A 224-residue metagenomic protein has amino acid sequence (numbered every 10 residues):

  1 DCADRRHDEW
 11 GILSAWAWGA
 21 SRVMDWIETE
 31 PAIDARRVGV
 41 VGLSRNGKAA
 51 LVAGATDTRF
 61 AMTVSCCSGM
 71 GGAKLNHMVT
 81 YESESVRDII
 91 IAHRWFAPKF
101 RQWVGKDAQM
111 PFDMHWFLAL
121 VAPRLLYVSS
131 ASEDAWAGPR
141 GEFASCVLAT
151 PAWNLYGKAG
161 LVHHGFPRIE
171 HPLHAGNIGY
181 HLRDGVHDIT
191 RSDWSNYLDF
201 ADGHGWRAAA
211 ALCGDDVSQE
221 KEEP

Functional and structural regions predicted by a protein language model:
D1-A32, G72, N76-H77: Cap/lid segment of the alpha/beta-hydrolase catalytic domain
I12, S44-K48: Active-site loop->helix "elbow" adjoining a glycine-rich segment at hydrolase catalytic centers
A20, G47-T58, T63: Short glycine-enriched nucleophile-adjacent loop and the immediately C-terminal alpha-helix near the catalytic center
I33-S44: Alpha/beta-hydrolase fold nucleophile elbow
S65-F117, E142-H163: Mobile cap/lid helix-loop segments that gate and shape the active-site cleft of serine hydrolases
L120-L126, H174-I178: Short, proline-enriched alpha-helix->beta-strand connector loops that line the catalytic pocket of alpha/beta-hydrolase
A122-P139, R183-G185: Conserved strand-to-loop "acid loop" that flanks and positions the catalytic carboxylate
V147-E220: C-terminal catalytic histidine-bearing segment of alpha/beta-hydrolase fold enzymes
